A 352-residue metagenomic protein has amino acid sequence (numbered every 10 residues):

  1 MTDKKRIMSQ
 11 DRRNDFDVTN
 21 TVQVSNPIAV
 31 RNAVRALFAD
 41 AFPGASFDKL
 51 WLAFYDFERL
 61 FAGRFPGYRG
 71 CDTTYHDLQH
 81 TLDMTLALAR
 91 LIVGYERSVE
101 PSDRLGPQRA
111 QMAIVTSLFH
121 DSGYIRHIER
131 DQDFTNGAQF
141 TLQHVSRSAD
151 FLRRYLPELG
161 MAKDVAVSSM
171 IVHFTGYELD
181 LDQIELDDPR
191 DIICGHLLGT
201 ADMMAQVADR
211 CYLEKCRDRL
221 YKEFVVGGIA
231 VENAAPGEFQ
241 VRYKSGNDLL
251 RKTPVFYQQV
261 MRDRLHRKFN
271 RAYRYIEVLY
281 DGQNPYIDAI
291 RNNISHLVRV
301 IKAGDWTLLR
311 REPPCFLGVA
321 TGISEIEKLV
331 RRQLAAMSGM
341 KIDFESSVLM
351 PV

Functional and structural regions predicted by a protein language model:
T2-G44, R90-R109, F119, G123 (+2 more regions): Divalent metal-dependent phosphate-bond-processing catalytic cores, especially two-metal-ion Mg2+/Mn2+ enzymes that act
A53-F57, F61, A113-S117, S168-G176 (+1 more regions): Short alpha-helical scaffolding segments that buttress acidic/His motifs in well-ordered protein cores
E58-A87, D131-A138: Active-site flanking loop/helix segments enriched in acidic
H76-H80, L105-I114, F140-H144, P189-H196: Secondary-structure capping and boundary motifs in well-ordered enzyme cores
T81, L88, Q143-D182, A235 (+1 more regions): Histidine- and acidic-residue-rich, metal-dependent catalytic cores
M84, A110-E129, S148, S169-E178: His-Asp-centered metal-binding catalytic motifs of divalent-metal-dependent phosphohydrolases/nucleases
Y95-D103, E129-T135, Y155-A166: Inter-helical turn/loop segments and adjacent helix faces that build the functional surface of alpha-helical bundle
I128-F151: Structured all-alpha helical bundle cores of eukaryotic regulatory proteins
